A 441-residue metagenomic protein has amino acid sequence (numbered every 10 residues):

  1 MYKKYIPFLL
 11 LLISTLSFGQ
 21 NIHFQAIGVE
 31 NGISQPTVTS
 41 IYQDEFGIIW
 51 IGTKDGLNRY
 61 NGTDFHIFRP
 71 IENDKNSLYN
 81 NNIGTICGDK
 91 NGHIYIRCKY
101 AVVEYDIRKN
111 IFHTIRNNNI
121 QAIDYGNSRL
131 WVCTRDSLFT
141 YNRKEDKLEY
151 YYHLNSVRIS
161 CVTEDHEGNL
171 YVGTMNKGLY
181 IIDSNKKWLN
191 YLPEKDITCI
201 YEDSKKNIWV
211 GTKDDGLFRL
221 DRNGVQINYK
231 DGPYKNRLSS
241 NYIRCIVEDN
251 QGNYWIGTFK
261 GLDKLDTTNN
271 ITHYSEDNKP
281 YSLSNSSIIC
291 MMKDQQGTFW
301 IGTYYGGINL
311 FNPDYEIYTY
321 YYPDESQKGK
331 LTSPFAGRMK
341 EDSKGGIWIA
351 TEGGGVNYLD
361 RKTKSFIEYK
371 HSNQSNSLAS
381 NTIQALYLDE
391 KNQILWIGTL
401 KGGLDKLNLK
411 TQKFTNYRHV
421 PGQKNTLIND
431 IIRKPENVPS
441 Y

Functional and structural regions predicted by a protein language model:
M1-Y441: Carboxylate-rich, polar loop motifs that coordinate divalent cations or form catalytic acidic clusters
